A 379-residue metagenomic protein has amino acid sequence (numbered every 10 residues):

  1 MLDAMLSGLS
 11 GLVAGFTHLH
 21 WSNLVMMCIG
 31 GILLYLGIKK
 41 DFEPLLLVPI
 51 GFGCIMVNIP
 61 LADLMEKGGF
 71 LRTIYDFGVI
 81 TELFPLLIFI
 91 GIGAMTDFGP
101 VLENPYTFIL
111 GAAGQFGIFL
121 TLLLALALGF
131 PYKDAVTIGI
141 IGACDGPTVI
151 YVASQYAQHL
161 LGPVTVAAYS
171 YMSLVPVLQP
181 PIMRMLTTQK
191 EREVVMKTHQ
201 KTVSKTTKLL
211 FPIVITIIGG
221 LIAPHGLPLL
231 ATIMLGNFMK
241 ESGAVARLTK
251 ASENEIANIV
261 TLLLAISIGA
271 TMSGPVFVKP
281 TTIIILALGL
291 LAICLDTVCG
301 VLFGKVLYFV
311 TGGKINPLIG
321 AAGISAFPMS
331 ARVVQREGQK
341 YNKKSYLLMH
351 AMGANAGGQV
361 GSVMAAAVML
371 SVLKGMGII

Functional and structural regions predicted by a protein language model:
M1-H18, L24, P181-L210, A244-K250 (+1 more regions): Intrinsically disordered, low-complexity non-transmembrane regions of multi-pass membrane transporters
L33, I55-M56, T81-L102, N237-M239 (+1 more regions): Hydrophobic transmembrane alpha-helices of secondary-active transporters and Na+-translocating membrane complexes
I38-L47, M65-Y75, M95-L110, V245-N254 (+3 more regions): Interfacial helix-loop-helix linkers and transmembrane-helix boundary segments in multi-pass membrane proteins
I80-T81, I90-M95, L110-L120, L124 (+4 more regions): Alpha-helical membrane segments and immediately flanking helix-loop junctions that form or couple to the substrate/ion
V101-L122, S273-G300, A351, N355: Entry/N-cap segments of selected transmembrane alpha helices and their immediately preceding amphipathic helices
L160-V177, L288-L295, I319-A322: Alpha-helical transmembrane segments
S170-A244: Membrane-embedded hairpin module used as a gating/binding unit in multi-pass transport and secretion proteins
T216-G300: Transmembrane helical segments that form the transport core of multi-pass membrane transport proteins
